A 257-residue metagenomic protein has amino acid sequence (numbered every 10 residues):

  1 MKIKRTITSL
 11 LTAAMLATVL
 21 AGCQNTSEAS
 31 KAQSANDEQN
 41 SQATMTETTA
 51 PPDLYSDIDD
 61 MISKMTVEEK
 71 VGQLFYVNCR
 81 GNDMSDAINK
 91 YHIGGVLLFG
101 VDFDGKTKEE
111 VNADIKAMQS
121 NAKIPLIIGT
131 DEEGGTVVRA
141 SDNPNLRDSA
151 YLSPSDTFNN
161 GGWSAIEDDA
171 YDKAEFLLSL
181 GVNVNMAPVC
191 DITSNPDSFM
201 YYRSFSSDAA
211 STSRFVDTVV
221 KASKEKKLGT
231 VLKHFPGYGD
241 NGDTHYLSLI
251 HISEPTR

Functional and structural regions predicted by a protein language model:
M1-L10: Bacterial N-terminal signal peptides that target proteins for export
L20-G22: C-terminal motif of bacterial Sec signal peptides marking the signal peptidase cleavage site
S27-K64: N-terminal, intrinsically disordered, polar/charged segments of Gram-positive cell-envelope systems that serve as
I58, C79-S85: Alpha-helical scaffolding within the catalytic cores of extracellular/periplasmic polymer-degrading hydrolases
D86-T212, H234, G239-L249: Enzymes and membrane/adaptor proteins characterized by extended Gly/Ser/Thr/Asp/Glu-rich, aromatic-dotted
F215-T218, A222-K226, L232: Metal-dependent enolase-superfamily TIM-barrel catalytic cores that perform enediolate-based chemistry
L247-R257: Residue-level detector of conserved catalytic or cofactor/ligand-binding positions in enzyme active sites
